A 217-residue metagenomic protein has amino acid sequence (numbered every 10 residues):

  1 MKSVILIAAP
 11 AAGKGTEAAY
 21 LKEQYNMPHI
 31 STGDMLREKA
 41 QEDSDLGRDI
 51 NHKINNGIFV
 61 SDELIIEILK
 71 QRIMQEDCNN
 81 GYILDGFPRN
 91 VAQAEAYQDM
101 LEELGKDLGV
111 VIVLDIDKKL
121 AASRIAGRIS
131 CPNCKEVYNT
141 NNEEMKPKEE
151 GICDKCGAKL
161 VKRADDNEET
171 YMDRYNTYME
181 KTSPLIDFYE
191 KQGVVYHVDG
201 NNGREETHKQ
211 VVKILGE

Functional and structural regions predicted by a protein language model:
M1-E217: Glycine-rich phosphate-binding loop of ATP-dependent small-molecule kinases
